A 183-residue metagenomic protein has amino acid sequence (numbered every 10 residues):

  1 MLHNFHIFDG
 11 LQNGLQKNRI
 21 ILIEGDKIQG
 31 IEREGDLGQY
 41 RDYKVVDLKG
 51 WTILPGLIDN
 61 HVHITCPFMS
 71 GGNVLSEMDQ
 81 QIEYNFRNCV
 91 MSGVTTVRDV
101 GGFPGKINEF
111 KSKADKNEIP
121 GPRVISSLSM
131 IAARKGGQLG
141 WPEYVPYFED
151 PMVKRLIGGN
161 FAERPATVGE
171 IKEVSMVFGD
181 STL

Functional and structural regions predicted by a protein language model:
M1-D9: Short N-terminal segments immediately surrounding and downstream of signal-peptide cleavage
F5, I21, D26, G50 (+3 more regions): Divalent metal-coordination and catalytic microenvironments
L11-L54: Histidine-rich, glycine-flanked metal-binding segment
I23, Q81-N88, G105, E109 (+3 more regions): Extracytoplasmic/secreted proteins, especially bacterial periplasmic and envelope-associated proteins
G30, T96, T182-L183: Residues at the N-termini of beta-strands
D42-G50, I107-E118, I171-D180: Short amphipathic alpha-helices and their capping/turn segments at secondary-structure boundaries
T52-K113, R134-G137: Metal-associated gating/positioning segment near the N- to mid-region
E118-L183: Metal-coordinating catalytic core of metallo-dependent amide/deamination hydrolases
